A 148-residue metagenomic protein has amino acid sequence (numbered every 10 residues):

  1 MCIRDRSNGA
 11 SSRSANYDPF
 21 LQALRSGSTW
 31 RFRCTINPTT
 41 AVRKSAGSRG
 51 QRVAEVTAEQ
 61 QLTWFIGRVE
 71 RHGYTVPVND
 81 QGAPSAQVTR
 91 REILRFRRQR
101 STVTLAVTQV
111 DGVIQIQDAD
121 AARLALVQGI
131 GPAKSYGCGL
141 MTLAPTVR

Functional and structural regions predicted by a protein language model:
M1-D5: Conserved small/polar residues in nucleotide/adenosyl-binding loops
R6-F20: Short acidic (Asp/Glu) patches
S7-A10, T39-R43, I116, A122: Short, surface-exposed beta-strand/loop "edge" segments at domain boundaries and coil↔beta transitions
G9-S12, G50-V56, I114-I116: Short, exposed beta-strand "edge-strand" segments with a Pro/Gly-rich flavor and a Y/T-containing core
N16-T102, T108-Q109: Internal, well-folded beta-alpha domain core
Q109-R148: C-terminal structured interaction module
